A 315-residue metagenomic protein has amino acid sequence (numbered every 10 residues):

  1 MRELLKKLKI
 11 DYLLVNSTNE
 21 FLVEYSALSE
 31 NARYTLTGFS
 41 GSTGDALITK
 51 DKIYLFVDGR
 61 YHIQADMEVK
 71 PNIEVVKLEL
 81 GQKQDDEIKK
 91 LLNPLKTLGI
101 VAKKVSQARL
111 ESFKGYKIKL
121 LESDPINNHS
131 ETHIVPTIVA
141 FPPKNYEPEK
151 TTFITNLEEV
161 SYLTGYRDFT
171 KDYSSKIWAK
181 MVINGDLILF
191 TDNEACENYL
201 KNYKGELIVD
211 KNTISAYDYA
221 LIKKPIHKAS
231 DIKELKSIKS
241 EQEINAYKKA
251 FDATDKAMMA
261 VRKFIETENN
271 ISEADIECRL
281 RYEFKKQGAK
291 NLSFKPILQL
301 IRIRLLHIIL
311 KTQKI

Functional and structural regions predicted by a protein language model:
M1-K90, V105, R109-Y203, H307-L310 (+1 more regions): N-terminal accessory/capping or targeting/presequence segment of soluble
I10-V15, E20, R281-K295: Short beta-strand/loop turn elements enriched in aromatics
S17, I154-L157, A260-K263, L292-I297: Short coil/turn segments at secondary-structure boundaries
L22-S26, N291-L305: Short, basic/aromatic beta-hairpin or loop at an interaction surface
G81-Y116, L121-E147, D172, I208-K224 (+5 more regions): Extended, domain-scale alpha-helical bundle/helix-rich regions
K211-T213, A289, R304-I315: Phosphate/diphosphate-binding loops
A260-E268, R302-H307: N-terminal glycine-rich flavin-associated loop
